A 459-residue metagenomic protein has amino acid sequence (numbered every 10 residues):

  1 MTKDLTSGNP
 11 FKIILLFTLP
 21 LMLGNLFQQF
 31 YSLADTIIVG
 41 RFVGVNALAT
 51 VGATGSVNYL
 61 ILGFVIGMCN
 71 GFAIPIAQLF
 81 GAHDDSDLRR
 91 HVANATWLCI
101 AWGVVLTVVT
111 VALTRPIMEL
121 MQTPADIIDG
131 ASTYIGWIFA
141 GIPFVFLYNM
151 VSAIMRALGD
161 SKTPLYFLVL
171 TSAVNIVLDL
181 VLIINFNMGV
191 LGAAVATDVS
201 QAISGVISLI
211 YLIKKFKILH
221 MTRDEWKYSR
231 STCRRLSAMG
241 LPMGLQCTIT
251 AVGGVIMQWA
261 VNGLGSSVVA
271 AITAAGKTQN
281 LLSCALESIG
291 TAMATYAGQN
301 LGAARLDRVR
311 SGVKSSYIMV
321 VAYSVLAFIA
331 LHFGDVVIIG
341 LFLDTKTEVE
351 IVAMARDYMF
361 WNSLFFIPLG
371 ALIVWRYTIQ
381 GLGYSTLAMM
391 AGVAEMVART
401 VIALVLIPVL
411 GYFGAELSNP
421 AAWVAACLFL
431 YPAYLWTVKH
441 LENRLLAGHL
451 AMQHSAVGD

Functional and structural regions predicted by a protein language model:
M1-T18, I76-G141, N185-L241, A297-L364 (+1 more regions): Short alpha-helical transmembrane segments in multi-pass integral membrane proteins
L5-V43, S56-G71, P75, I100-T107 (+4 more regions): N-terminal transmembrane alpha-helices
L16-D35, W137, Y148, T171 (+4 more regions): Transmembrane helical elements of multi-pass membrane transporters/channels
F30-A49, M118-A125, V181-M188, T248-L281 (+3 more regions): Helix-terminus/linker motif at the lipid-water interface of multi-pass membrane proteins
V39-Y59, A125-G130, V190-L191, T232-M239 (+5 more regions): Interfacial/gating helices of multi-pass transporter permease domains
L48-V108, V145-P164, A271-D335, L369-A391: Small-residue-rich hydrophobic transmembrane alpha-helices
L60-G63, N175-L180, G205-L209, L281-C284 (+3 more regions): Hydrophobic transmembrane alpha-helices of multi-pass small-molecule transporters
C69, I138-R156, P164-S172, A193-V206 (+4 more regions): Short runs within selected transmembrane alpha-helices of multi-pass transporters and secretion channels
